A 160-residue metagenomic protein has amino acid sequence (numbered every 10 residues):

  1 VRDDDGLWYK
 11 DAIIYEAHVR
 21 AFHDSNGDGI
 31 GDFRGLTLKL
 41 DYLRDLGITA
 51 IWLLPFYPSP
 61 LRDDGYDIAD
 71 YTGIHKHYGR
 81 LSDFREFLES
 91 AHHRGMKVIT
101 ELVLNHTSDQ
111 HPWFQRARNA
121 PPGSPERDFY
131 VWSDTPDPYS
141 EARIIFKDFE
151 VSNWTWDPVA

Functional and structural regions predicted by a protein language model:
V1-A160: Acidic/aromatic-lined carbohydrate-recognition and catalytic surfaces of CAZymes acting on diverse glycans
